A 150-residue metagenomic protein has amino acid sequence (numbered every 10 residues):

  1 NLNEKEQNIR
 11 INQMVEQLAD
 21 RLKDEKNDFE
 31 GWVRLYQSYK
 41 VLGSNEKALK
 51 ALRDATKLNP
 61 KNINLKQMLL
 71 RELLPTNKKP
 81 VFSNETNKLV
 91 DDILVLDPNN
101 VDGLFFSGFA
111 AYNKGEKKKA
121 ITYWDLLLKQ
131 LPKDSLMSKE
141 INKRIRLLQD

Functional and structural regions predicted by a protein language model:
N1-N12, F29, V33-V41, E46-D97 (+1 more regions): Alpha-helical adaptor scaffolds
E16-A19, R53, D91, D125: Alpha-solenoid helical repeat scaffolds
Q17, R21-D24, L58, L96 (+1 more regions): Residue position in alpha-helical solenoids
R34, M68-L69, F106, E140-R144: Canonical tetratricopeptide repeat
V41, P75-K79, N113, R144-D150: Register position in tetratricopeptide repeats
L49, N84-N87, I121, S138-N142: Conserved positions within tetratricopeptide repeat
T56-K57, R71, Y112, K117-L136 (+1 more regions): TPR/TPR-like (Sel1-like) alpha-helical repeat modules
